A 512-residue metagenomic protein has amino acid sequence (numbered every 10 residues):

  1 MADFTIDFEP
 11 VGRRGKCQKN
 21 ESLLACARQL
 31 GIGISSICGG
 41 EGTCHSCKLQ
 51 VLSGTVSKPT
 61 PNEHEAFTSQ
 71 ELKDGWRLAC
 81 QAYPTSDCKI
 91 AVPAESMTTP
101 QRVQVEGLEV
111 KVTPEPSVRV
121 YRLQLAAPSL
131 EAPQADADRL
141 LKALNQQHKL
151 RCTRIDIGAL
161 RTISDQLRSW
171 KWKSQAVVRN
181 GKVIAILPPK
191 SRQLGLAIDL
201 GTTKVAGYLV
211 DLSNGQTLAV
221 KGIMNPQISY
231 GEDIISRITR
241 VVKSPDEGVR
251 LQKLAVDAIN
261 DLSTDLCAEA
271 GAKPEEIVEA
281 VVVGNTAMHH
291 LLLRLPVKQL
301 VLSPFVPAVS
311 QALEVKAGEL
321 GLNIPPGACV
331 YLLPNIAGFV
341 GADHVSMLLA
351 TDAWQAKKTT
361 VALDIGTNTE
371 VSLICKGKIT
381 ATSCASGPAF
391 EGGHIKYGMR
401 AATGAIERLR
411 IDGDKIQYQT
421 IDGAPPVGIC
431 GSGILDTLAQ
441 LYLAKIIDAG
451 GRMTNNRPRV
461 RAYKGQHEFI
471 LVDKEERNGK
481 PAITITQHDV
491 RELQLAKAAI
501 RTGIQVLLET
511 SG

Functional and structural regions predicted by a protein language model:
M1-G12: Secondary-structure capping and domain/repeat boundary segments
A2-F4, A66-A197, T202, N214 (+7 more regions): Nucleotide/phosphate-binding catalytic cleft detector across ATP-hydrolyzing and phosphate-transferring enzymes
V11-E21: Short, contiguous acidic and Ser/Thr-rich linear segments
G33-P61, S69-S86: Local cysteine-cluster metal-coordination motifs and their immediate loop/turn environment, predominantly Fe-S cluster
G40, N285-L293, D364-V371, P426-K445: Conserved phosphate/anionic-ligand binding catalytic regions in large, soluble enzymes, centered on
I198-T202, G207-I235, Q299-A312, S346 (+1 more regions): Glycine-rich phosphate-binding loop of actin/hexokinase-like ATP-binding domains
P226-E269, H394-Y397, G404-R410, E492-L495 (+1 more regions): N-terminal phosphate-binding loop and adjacent alpha-helix
Y442-G512: A contiguous, well-structured pocket-lining segment that forms one wall/lid of small-molecule binding clefts in soluble
